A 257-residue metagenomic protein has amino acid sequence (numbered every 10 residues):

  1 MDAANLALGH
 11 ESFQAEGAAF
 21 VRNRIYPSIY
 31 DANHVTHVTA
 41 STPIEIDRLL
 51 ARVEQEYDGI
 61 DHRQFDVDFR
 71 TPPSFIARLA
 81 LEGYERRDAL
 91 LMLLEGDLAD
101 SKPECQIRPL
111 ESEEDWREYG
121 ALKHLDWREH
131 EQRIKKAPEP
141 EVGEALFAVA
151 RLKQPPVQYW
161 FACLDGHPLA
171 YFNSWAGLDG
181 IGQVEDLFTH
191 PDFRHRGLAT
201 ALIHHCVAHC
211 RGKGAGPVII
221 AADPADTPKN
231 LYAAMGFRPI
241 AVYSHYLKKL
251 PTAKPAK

Functional and structural regions predicted by a protein language model:
M1, H34, A40, L90 (+5 more regions): Short amphipathic alpha-helix that is part of the acyltransferase structural core
M1-I60, T71-P72: N-terminal charged segments
S12-E16, S74-E85, P156-F172: Conserved beta-hairpin
P43-G120, R128-E131, S244-K248: Acyl-donor-binding surface of acyltransferase catalytic domains
I46-V53, E185-P191, H195-G212, A234: Conserved acetyl-CoA-binding loop-helix of GNAT-fold acetyltransferases
D58-F69, C210-D223: Conserved GNAT acetyl-CoA-binding A-motif
P72-R86, T200, P224-V242: Conserved active-site alpha-helix within GNAT-family acetyltransferase domains
P140-F188: A conserved beta-strand-loop-helix scaffold within acyl/acetyltransferase catalytic domains
